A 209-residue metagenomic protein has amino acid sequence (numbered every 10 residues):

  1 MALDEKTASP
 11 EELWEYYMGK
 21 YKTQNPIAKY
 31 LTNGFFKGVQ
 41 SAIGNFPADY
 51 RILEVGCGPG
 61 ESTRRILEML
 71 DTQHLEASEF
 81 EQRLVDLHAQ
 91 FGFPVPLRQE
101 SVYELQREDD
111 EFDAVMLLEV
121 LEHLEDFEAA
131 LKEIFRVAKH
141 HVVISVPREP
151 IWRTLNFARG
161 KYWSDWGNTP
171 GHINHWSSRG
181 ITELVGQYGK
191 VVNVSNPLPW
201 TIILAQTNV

Functional and structural regions predicted by a protein language model:
M1-E108, L131, A158-V209: Conserved N-terminal segment of class I S-adenosyl-L-methionine
T72, A138-K139: A structural motif
M116: A conserved beta-strand element that flanks and buttresses the S-adenosyl-L-methionine
V120: Hydrophobic adenine-recognition pocket in adenosine-nucleotide-binding enzymes
L124-E133: A short, conserved alpha-helix within the catalytic core of class I
E125, W152-R153: Glycine/Thr-rich phosphate-binding loops of Rossmann-like dinucleotide-binding domains
K139-R148: Conserved beta-strand signature within the Rossmann-like core of class I S-adenosyl-L-methionine
